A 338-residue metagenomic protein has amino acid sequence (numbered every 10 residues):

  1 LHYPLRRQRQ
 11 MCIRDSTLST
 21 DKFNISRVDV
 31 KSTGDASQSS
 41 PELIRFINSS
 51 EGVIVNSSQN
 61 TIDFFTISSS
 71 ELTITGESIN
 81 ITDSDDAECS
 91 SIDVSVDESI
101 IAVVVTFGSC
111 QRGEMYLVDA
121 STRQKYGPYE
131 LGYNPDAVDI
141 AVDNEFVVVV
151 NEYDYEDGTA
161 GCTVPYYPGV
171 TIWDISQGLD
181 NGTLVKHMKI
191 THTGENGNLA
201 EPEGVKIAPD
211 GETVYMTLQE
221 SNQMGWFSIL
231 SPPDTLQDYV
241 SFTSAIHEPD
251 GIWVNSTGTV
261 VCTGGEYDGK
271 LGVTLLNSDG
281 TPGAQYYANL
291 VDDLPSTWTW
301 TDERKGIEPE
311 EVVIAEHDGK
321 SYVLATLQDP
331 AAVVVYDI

Functional and structural regions predicted by a protein language model:
L1-D15: Single conserved hydrophobic/aromatic residue that forms the stacking wall/gate of nucleotide- or nucleobase-binding
K22-D35, E77-D85, G178-A200, T235-A245 (+1 more regions): Surface-exposed loop and turn segments in beta-propeller and other repeat-based domains that flank or scaffold
D29-N60: Beta-strand-rich domains and repeat architectures in extracellular enzymes and scaffolds, especially beta-propellers
A36-I44, D86-I92, P135, N196-K206 (+2 more regions): Signature of short aromatic-glycine-proline-rich micro-motifs recurring in repeat-based ectodomains
I47-S49, V94-E98, I140-N144, P209-G211 (+2 more regions): Residue-level detector of Asp-centered blade-edge/turn motifs that repeat once per structural unit in beta-propeller
E71-V104: Blade-loop segments of beta-propeller domains
V104-S109, G113, V150-P168, T263-L271: Short, conserved, GDST-rich strand-edge loop motifs in beta-rich repeat architectures
